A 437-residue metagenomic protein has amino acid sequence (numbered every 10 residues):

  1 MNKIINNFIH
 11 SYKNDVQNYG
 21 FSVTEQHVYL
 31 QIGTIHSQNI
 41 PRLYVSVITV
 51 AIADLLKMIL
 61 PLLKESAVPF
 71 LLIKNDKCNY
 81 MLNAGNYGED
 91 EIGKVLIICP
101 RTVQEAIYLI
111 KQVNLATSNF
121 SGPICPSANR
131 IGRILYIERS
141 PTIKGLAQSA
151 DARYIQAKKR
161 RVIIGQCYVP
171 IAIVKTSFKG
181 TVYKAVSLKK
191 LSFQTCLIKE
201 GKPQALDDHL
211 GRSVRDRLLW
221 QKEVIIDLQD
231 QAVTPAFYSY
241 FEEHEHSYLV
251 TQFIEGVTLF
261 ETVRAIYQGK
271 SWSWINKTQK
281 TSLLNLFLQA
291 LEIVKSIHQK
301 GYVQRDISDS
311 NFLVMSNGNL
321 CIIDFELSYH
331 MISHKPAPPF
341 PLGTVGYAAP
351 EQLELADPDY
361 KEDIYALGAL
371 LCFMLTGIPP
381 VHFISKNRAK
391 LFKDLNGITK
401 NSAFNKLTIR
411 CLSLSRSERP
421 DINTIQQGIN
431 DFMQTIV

Functional and structural regions predicted by a protein language model:
Y19-E25, R160-K189: ATP-binding glycine-rich phosphate-binding loop
R42-Y44, K179-L219: ATP-binding glycine-rich loop module of kinase domains
L135-A172: Juxta-kinase regulatory segment immediately upstream of eukaryotic protein kinase catalytic domains
A236-S247: Short beta-strand micro-motifs within the conserved protein kinase catalytic domain, predominantly in the N-lobe
E245-T258, T262: Conserved short submotifs of the Hanks-type protein kinase catalytic core that shape the nucleotide-binding pocket
L286-F287: Activation segment signature within eukaryotic-like protein kinase domains
V294, H298-V314: Catalytic-loop of the protein kinase fold
A337-Q352: Conserved activation segment of eukaryotic-like protein kinases, specifically the C-terminal portion of the activation
